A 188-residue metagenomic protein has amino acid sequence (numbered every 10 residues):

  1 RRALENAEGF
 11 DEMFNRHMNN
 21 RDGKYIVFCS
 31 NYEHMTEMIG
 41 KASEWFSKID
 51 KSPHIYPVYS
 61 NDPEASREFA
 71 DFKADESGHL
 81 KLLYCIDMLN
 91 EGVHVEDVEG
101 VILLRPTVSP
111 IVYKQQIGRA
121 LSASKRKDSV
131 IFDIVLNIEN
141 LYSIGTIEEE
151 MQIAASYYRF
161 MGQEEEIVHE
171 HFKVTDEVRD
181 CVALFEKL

Functional and structural regions predicted by a protein language model:
R1-E12, L141-L188: Long, largely alpha-helical accessory region at the distal end of helicase-like NTP-driven motors
R2-S43: Conserved strand-helix element at the start of the C-terminal RecA-like helicase core
A7, L82, P110-K114, D128: Amphipathic alpha-helical transducer elements in NTP-driven molecular machines
I26, T36-A42, F46-N90: Conserved helicase ATPase core of P-loop NTP-dependent helicases/translocases
Y32-E33, D62-P63, L89-N90, P106-S109 (+2 more regions): Conserved nucleotide-binding/hydrolysis micro-motifs of P-loop NTPases
K51-H54, E96-G100, K125-I131: Short glycine-/polar-rich loops that comprise or flank the Walker A/P-loop and associated switch/sensor motifs
L82-V101, I117-S122: SF2 helicase motor core recognition
Q115, R119-E149: Conserved segment of the helicase C-terminal RecA-like domain
